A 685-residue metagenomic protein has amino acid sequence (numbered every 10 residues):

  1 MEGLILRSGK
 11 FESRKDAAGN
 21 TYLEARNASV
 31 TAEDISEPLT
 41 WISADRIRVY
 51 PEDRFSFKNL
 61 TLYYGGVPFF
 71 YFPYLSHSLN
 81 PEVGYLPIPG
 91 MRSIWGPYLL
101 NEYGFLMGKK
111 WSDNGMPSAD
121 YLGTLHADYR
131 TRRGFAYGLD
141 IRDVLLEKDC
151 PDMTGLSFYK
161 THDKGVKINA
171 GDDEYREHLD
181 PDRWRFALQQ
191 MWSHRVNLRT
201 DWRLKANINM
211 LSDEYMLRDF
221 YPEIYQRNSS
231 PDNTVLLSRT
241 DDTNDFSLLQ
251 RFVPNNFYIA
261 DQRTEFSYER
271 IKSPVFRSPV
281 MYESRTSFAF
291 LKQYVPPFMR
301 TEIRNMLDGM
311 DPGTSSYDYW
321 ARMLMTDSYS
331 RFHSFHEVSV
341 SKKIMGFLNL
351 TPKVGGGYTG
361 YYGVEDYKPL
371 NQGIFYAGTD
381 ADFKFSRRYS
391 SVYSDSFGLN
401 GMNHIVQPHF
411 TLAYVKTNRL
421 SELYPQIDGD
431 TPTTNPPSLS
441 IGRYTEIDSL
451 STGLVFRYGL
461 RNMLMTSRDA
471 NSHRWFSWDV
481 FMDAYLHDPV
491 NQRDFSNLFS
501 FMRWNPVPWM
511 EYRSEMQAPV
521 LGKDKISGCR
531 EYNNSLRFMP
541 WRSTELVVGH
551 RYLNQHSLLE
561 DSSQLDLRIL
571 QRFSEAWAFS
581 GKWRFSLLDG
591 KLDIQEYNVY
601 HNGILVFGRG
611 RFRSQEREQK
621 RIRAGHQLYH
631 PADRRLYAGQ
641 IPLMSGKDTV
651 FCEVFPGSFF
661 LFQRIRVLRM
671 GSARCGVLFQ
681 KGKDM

Functional and structural regions predicted by a protein language model:
M1-N233, F332-H336, H556-L559, S563 (+2 more regions): Structural signature for solvent-exposed beta-strand/loop edge elements and short helix-capping sites, enriched
N20-Y22, P38, D45-R48, P68-L75 (+5 more regions): Outer-membrane beta-barrel translocator/pore domains, especially the C-terminal barrels of Gram-negative outer-membrane
P656-F662: Hydrophobic alpha-helical signal peptides and transmembrane signal-/tail-anchor segments that drive secretory-pathway
